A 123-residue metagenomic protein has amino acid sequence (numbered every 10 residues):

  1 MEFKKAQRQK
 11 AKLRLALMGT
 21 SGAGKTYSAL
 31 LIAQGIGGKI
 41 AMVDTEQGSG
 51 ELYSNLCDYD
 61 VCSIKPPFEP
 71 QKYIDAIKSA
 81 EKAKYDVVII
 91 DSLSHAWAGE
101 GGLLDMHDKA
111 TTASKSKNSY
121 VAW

Functional and structural regions predicted by a protein language model:
E2-A83, V87-I90, S94-H95, G99: Conserved P-loop
V87-W123: P-loop NTPase motor core
